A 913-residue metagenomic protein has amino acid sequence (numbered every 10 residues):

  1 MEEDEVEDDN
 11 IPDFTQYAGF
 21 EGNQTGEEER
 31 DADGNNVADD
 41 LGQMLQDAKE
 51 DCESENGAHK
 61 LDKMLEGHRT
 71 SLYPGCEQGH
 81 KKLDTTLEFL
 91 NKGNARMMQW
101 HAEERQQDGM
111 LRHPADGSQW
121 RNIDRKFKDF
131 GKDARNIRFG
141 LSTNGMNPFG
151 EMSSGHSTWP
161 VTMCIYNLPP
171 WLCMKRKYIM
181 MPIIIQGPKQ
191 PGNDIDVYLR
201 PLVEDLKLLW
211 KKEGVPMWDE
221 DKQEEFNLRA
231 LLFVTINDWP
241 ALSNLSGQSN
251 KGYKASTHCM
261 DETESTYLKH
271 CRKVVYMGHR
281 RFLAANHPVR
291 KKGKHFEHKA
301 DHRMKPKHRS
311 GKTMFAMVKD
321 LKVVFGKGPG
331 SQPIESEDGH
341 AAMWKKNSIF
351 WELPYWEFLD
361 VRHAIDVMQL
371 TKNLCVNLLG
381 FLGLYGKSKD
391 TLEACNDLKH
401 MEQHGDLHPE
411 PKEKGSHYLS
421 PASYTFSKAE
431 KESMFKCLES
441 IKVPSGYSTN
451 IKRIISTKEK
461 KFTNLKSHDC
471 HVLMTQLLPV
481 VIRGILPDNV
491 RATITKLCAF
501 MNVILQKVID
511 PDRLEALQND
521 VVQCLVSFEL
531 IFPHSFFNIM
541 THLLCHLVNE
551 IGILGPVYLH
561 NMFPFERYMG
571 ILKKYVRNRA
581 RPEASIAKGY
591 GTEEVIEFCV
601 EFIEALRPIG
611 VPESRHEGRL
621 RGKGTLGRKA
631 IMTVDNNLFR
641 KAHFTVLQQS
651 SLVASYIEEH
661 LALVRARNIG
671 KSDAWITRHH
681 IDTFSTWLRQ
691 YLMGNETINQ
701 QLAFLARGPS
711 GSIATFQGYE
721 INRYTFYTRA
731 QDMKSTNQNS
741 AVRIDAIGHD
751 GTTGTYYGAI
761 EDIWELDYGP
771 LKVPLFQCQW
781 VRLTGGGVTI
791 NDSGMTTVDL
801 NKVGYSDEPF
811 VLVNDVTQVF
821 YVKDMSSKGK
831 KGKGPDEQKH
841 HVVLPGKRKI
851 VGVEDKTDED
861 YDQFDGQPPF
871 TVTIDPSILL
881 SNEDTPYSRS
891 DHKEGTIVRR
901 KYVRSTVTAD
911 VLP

Functional and structural regions predicted by a protein language model:
M1-P913: A structural signal for the principal folded core domain
